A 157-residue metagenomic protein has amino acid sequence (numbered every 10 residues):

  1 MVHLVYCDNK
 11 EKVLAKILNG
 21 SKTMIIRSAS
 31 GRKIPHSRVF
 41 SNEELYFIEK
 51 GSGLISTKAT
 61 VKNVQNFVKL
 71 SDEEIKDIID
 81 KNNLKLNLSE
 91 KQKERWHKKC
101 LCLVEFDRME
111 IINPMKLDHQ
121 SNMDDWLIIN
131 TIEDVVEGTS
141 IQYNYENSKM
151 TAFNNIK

Functional and structural regions predicted by a protein language model:
M1-V2, D8-R27: Short, basic/aromatic beta-hairpin or loop at an interaction surface
H3-V5, M24, L45, L101-V104: A broad, low-specificity signal marking well-ordered, structured residues that form hydrophobic/aromatic
V13, S28-G31, G53, F67-K157: Contiguous surface segments at macromolecular interaction interfaces
N19, R38-F40, L54: Short glycine/proline-enriched turns and hinge-like loops at secondary-structure junctions
M24-S37: A short, compositionally biased N-terminal segment around positions ~18-40 that is enriched in charged/polar residues
H36-F47: Short coil-to-beta transition motif at edge beta-strands of beta-rich domains
I48-L54: Short, charged beta-turn/beta-strand-edge "cap" motif at the junction between a beta-strand and an adjacent loop
I55-V64: Short beta-strand-centered aromatic/proline hotspots
